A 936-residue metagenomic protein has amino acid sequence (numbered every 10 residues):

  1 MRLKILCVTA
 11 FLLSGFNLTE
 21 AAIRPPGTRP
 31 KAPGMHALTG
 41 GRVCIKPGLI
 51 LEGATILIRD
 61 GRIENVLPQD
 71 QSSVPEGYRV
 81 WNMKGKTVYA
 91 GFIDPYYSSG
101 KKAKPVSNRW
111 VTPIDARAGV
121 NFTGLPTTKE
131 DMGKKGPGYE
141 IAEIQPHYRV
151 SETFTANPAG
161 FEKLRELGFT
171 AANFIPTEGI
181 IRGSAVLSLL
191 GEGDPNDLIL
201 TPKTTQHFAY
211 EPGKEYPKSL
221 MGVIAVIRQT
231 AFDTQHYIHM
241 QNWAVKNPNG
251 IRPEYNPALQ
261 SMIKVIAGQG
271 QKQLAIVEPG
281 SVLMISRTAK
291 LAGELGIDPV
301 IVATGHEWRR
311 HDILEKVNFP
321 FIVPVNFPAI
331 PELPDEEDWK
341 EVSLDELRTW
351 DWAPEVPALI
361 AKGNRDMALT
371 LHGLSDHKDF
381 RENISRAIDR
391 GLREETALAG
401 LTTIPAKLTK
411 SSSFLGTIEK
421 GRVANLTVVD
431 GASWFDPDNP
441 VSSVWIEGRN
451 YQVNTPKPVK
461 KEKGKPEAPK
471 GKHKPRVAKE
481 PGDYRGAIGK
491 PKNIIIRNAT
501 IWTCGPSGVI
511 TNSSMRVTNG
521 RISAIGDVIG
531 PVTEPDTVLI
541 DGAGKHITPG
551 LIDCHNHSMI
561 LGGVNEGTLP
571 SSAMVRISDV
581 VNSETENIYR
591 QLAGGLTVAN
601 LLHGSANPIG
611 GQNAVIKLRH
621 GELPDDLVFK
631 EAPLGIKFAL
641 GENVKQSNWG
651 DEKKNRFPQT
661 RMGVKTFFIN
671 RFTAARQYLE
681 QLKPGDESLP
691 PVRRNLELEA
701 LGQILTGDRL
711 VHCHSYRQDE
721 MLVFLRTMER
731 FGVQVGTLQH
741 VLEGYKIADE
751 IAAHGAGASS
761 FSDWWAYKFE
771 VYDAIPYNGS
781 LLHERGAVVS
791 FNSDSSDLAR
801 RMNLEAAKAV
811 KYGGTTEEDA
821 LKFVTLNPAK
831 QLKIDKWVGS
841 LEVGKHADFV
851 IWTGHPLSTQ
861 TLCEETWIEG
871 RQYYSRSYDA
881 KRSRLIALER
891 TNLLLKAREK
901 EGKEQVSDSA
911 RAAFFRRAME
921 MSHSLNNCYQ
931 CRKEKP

Functional and structural regions predicted by a protein language model:
M1-C7: Bacterial N-terminal signal peptides that target proteins for export
C7-N17: Bacterial N-terminal signal peptides
I23-P30, G34, V43, P47-G91 (+3 more regions): Histidine-rich, glycine-flanked metal-binding segment
P33-L38, S73-E152, E166, K492-I494 (+1 more regions): Replace "His-x-His-based motif
G41, I56, G61, G85 (+22 more regions): Divalent metal-coordination and catalytic microenvironments
S107-S151, D194, P320-E346, V564-V581 (+4 more regions): Active-site gating loops and adjacent loop-to-helix segments of metal-dependent hydrolytic enzymes
E130, L274, P320, P324-V429 (+10 more regions): His/Asp/Glu-enriched, well-ordered alpha-helical/loop segment that forms or immediately abuts the divalent-metal
F154-P299, A303-W308, F435-V441, I446-H473 (+8 more regions): Polyanionic/metal-chelating signatures
